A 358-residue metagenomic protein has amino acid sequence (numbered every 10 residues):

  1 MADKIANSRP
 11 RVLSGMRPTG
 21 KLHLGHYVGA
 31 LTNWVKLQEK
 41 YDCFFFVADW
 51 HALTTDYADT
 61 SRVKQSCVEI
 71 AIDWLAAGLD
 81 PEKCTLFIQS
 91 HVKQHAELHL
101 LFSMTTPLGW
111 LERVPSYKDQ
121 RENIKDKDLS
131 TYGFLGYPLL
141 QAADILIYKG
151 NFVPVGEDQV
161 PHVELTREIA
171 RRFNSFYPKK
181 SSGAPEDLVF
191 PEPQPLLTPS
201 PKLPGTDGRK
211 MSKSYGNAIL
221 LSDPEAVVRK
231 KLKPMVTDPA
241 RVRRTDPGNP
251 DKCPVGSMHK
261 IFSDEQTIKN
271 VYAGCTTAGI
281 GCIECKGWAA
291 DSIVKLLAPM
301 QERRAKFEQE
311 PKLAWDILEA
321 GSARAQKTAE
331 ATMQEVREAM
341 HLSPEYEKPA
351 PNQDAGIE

Functional and structural regions predicted by a protein language model:
M1-D3, I357-E358: Eukaryotic N-terminal low-complexity, Ser/Thr- and Lys/Arg-rich leader segments that predominantly function as
A2-A143, Q301, A305: N-terminal Rossmann-like or analogous alpha/beta NTP/dinucleotide-binding catalytic cores that position adenine
L24, R167-E358: Conserved nucleotide- and phosphate/pyrophosphate-binding catalytic cores in adenylate/nucleotidyl-handling enzymes
A30, I70, H162, G321 (+1 more regions): Alpha-helical packing segments of well-folded alpha/beta enzyme cores
A30, L98, L135-P138, H162 (+3 more regions): Catalytic-loop motifs flanking and including active-site residues across diverse enzymes
T106-E112, I147-P154, S263-V271, Q301: Short helix-capping/linker segments at secondary-structure and domain boundaries
S116-D119, I124-F173, Y177: Internal, conserved structured core segments that host functional sites
